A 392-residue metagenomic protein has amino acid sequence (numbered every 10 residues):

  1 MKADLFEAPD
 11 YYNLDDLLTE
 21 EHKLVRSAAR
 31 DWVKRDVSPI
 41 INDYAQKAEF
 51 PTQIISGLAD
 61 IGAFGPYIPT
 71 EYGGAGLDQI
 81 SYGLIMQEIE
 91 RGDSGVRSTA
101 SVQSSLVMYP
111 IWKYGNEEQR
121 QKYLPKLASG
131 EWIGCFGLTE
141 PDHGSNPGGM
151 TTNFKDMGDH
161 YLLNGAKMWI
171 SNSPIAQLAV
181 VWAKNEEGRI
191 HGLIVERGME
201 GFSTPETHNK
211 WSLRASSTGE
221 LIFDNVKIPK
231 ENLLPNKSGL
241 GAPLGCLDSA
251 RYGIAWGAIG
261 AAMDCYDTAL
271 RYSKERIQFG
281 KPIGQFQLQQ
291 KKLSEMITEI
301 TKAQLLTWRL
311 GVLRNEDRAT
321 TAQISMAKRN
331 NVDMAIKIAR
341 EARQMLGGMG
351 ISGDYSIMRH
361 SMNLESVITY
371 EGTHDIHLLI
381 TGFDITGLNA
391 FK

Functional and structural regions predicted by a protein language model:
M1-V102, Y114-Q119, K126-E131, N146-P147 (+3 more regions): Alpha-helical interface subdomain recognition
G62, M86-E90, A183-E186, V195-E200 (+1 more regions): Short Ser/Thr-interspersed hydrophobic loop/turn segments at strand-loop and sheet-helix junctions that line or gate
L77-D78, N146-G148, N172-A176, R214-S216 (+1 more regions): Short glycine/proline-enriched turns and hinge-like loops at secondary-structure junctions
G130-L138: A short, Trp-centered hydrophobic/proline-enriched beta-strand micro-motif
D142-S145, W169-N172, K184, K210-S217: Short Gly/Pro-enriched turn/cap motifs at secondary-structure boundaries
G149-T151, G198-P229: Flexible, small-/acidic-enriched active-site or ligand-binding loops
D159-H160, N164-T204: A short core secondary-structure module
G219-G245: A short, charged helix-loop
